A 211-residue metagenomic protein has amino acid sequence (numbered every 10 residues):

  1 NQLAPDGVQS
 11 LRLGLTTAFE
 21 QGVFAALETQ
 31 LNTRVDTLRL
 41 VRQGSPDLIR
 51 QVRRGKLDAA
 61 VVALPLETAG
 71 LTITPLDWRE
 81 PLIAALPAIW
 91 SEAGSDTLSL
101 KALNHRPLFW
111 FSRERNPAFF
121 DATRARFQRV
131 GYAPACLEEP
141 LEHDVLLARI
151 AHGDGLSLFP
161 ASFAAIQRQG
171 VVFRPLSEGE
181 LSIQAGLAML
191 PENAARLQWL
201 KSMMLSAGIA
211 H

Functional and structural regions predicted by a protein language model:
A4-P5, I73-L108, Q198: Flexible hinge/capping segments at coil-to-helix
V8-T68, P140: Central regulatory/effector-binding core of bacterial HTH transcription factors
S10-T16, A60, A85, F109 (+2 more regions): Short, well-ordered beta-strand segments
G22, F163-A164, V172-H211: A late-sequence structural motif
G22-V23, P107-V130, R196-L197: Secondary-structure junction motif
V52-R53, L103, L147-D154, L187: Hydrophobic residues within well-ordered alpha-helices
V61-G70, D121, H143-V172: A ligand-binding cleft/hinge motif common to bilobed small-molecule-binding domains
T72-I83, L158-S162, R168-I183: Short beta-strand->loop
